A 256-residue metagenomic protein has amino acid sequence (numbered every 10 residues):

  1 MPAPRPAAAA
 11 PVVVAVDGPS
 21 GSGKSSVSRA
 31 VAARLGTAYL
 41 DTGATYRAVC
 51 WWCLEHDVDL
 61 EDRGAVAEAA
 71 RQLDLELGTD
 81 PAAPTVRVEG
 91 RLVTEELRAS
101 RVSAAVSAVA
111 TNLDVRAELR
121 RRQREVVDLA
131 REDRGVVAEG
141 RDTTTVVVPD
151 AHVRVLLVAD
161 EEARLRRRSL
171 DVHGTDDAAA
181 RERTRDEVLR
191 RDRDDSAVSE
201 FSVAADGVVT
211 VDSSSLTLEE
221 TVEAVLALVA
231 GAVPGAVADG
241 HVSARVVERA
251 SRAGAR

Functional and structural regions predicted by a protein language model:
P2-R5, V88-E89, V93-T94, R166-T175 (+1 more regions): NTP-dependent small-molecule kinase module
V14-V16: Hydrophobic anchor at the beta1->P-loop junction of P-loop NTPases
P19: P-loop (Walker A) phosphate-binding loop of NTP-binding proteins
K24: Conserved lysine of the Walker
V27: Hydrophobic positions on the alpha1 helix immediately C-terminal to the Walker A/P-loop
A33-R101: N-terminal phosphate/diphosphate-binding loop that engages ATP/GTP or pyrophosphate donors across diverse enzyme folds
G78, Q123, V127, R131 (+3 more regions): Small-molecule kinase domains that catalyze NTP-dependent phosphoryl transfer to phosphate-bearing small molecules
T94-G174: ATP-dependent NMP and nucleoside kinases share a basic, alpha-helical "lid"
